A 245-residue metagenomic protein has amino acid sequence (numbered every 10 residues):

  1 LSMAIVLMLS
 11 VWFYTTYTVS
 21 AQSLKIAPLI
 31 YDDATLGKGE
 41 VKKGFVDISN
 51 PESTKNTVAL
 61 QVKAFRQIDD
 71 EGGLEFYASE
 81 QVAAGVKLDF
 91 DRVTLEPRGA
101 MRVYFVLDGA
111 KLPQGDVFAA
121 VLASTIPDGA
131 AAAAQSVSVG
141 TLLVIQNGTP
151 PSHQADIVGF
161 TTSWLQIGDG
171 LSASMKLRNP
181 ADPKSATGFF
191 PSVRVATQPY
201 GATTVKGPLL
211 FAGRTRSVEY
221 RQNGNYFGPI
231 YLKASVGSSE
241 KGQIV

Functional and structural regions predicted by a protein language model:
A21-E52, R92, A155-G168: Beta-sheet-dominated interaction scaffolds and their linkers
S23-P28, E52-F105, F189-Y200: Surface-exposed binding patches on compact interaction domains or structured appendages
L29, K38-F45, M101-R102, Q114-A120 (+2 more regions): Short, solvent-exposed loop/turn segments enriched in Ser/Thr/Gly
L36-K38, R92-M101, G207-R216: Short proline/glycine- and polar residue-rich coil/turn motifs
K43-D47, T57-V62, K87-A131: Ligand-binding face of N-terminal immunoglobulin V-set domains in extracellular IgSF glycoproteins
I48-T54, G109, L177-S185: Asparagine-centered strand-capping/turn motif at beta-strand->loop junctions
D128-S138, K241-V245: Beta-sandwich strand segments
T149-V245: Membrane-proximal extracellular "stem/stalk" segments of glycoproteins immediately N-terminal to a transmembrane helix
